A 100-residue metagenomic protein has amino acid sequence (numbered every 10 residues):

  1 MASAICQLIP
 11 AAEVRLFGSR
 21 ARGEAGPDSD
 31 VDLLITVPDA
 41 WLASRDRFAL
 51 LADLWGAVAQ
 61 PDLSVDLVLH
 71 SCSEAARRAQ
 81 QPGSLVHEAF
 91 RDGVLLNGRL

Functional and structural regions predicted by a protein language model:
M1-E13, R22-P27, P38-L100: Catalytic core of pol beta-like nucleotidyltransferases
S19: Recognition helix of helix-turn-helix/homeodomain-like DNA-binding domains that insert into the DNA major groove
V31-T36: Short beta-strand->loop micro-motif that forms the acidic, two-metal-ion catalytic signature in nucleotide-processing
